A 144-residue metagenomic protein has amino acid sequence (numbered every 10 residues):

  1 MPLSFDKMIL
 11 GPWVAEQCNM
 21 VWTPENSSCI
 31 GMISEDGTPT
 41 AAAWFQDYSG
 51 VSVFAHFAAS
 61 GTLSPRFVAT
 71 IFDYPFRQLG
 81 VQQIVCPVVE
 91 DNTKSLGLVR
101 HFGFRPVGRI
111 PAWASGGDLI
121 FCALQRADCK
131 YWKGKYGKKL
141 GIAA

Functional and structural regions predicted by a protein language model:
M1-V21: Short amphipathic alpha-helix that is part of the acyltransferase structural core
T23-N26, S34-V51: A conserved beta-strand-loop-helix scaffold within acyl/acetyltransferase catalytic domains
Y48-G61, P87: Conserved acetyl-CoA binding element of GNAT-fold acetyltransferases
S60-A69, N92-L96: Conserved glycine-rich acetyl-CoA-binding loop
R77-V88: Conserved GNAT acetyl-CoA-binding A-motif
P87, R105-L119: Conserved catalytic-core motifs of GNAT/GCN5-like acyltransferases
D91-G108: Conserved active-site alpha-helix within GNAT-family acetyltransferase domains
W113-A144: C-terminal "cap" of GNAT-fold acetyltransferases
